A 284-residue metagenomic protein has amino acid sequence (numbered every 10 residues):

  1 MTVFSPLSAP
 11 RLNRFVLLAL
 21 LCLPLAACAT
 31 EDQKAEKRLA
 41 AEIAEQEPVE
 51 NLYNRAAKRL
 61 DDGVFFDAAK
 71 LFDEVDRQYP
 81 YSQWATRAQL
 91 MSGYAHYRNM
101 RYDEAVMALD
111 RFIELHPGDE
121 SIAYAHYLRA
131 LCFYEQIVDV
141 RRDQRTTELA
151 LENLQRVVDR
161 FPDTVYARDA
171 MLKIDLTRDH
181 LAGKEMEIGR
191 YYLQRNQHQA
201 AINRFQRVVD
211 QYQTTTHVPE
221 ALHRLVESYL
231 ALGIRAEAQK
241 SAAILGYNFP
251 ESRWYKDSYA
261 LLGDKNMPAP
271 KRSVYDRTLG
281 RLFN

Functional and structural regions predicted by a protein language model:
M1-C28: Sec-dependent bacterial lipoprotein signal peptides
T2-L7, C28-N284: Acidic, polar-rich low-complexity tracts and alpha-helical solenoid repeat scaffolds
